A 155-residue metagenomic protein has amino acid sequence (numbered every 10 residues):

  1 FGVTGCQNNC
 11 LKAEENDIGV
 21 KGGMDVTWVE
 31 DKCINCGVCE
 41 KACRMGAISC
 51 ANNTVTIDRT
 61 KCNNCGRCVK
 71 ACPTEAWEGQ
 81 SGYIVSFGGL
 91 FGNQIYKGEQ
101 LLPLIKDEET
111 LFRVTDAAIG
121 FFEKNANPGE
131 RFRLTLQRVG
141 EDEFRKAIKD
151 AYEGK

Functional and structural regions predicted by a protein language model:
F1-D25, E141-K149: A gly/ser-rich beta-alpha-beta helix-loop segment of oxidoreductase catalytic cores
T4, G88, Q137: Short loop/turn motifs enriched for small/polar and acidic residues
N16-K70, A76-Q80: Ferredoxin-like iron-sulfur electron-transfer modules
C50-A51, K124-R138, G154-K155: Flexible, glycine/charged-enriched surface loops at secondary-structure junctions
C65, D107-L111, T115, Q137 (+1 more regions): Generic structural signal for well-ordered, non-membrane alpha-helical segments in soluble metabolic enzymes
E75-G79, A117, F121-N125, D150-G154: Change "in soluble alpha/beta enzymes" to "in soluble alpha/beta proteins
G82, G89-A126: A hydrophobic, small-residue-rich beta->alpha segment in the mid-to-C-terminal subdomain of diverse proteins
